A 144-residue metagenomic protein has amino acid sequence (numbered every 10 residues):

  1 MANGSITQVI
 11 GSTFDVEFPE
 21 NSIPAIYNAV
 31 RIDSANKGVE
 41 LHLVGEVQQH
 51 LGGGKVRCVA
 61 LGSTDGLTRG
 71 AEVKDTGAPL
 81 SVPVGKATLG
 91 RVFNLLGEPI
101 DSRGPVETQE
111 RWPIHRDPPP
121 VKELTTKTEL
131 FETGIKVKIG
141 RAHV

Functional and structural regions predicted by a protein language model:
M1-I100: N-terminal accessory targeting/assembly segments
A71-V73, L80, A87, I100-H143: P-loop NTPase nucleotide-binding/switch module
